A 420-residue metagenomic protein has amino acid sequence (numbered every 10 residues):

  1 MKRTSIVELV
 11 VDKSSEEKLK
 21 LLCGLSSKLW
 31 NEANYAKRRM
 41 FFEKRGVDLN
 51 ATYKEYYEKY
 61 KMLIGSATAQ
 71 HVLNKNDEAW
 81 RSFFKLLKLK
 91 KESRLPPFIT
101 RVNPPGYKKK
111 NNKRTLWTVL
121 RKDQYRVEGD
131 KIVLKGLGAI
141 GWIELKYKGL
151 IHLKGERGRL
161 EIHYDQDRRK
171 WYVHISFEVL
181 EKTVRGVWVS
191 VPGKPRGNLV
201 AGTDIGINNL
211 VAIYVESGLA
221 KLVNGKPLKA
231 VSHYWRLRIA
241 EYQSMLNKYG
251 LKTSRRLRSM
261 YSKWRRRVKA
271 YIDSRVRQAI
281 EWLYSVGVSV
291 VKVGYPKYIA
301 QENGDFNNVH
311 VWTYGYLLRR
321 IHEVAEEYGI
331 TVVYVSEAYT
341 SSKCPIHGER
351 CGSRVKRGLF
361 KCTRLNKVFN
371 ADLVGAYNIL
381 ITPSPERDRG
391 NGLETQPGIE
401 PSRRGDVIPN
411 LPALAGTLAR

Functional and structural regions predicted by a protein language model:
M1-H71: Gly/serine-rich nucleotide phosphate-binding loop at the start of the catalytic core of nucleotide/ADP-ribose-handling
A33, H71-F83, L373-P383: Stable alpha-helical structural segments in soluble proteins, enriched in small hydrophobic residues
F42-V47, A51, E55-Y56, R168-L318 (+1 more regions): Substrate-contacting helices/loops that form the catalytic groove of nucleic-acid and nucleotide-polymer processing
L49-D167: Acidic carboxylate diad motif detector
R114, Y125, D130-V133, R169-V173 (+3 more regions): Hydrophobic residues embedded in beta-strands of well-ordered beta-sheets
K131-G141, H174-E181, V215-S217, R364-K367: Secondary-structure transition/turn motif
F306, W312-R420: Positively charged, low-complexity nucleic-acid-binding target-recognition regions
